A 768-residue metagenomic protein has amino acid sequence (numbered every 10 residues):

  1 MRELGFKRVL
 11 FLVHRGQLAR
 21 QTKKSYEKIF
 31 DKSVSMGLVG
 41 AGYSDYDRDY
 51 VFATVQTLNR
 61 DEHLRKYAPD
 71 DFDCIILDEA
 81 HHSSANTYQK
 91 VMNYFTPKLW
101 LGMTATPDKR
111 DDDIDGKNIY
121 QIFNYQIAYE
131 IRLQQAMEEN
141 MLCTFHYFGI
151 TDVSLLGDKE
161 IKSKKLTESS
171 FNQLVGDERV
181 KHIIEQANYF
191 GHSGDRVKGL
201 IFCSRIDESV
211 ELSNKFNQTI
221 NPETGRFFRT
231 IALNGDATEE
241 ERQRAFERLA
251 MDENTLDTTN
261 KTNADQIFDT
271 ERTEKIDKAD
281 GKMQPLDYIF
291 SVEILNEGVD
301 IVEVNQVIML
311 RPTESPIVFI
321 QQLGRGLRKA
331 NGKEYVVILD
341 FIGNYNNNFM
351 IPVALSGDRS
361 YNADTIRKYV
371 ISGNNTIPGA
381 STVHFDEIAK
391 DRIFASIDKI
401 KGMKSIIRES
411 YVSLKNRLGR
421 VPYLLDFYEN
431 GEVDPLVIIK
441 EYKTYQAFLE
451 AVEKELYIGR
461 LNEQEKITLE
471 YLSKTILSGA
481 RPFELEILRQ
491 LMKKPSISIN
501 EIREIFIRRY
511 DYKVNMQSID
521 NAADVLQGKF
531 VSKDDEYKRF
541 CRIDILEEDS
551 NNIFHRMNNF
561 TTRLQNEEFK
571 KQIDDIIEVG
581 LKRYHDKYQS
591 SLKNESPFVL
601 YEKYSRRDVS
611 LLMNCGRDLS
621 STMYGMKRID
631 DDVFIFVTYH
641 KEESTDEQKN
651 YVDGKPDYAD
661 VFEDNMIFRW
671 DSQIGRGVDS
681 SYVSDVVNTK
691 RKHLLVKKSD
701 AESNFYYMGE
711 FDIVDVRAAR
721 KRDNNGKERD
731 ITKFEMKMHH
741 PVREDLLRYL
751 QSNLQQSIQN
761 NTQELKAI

Functional and structural regions predicted by a protein language model:
M1-Q21: Conserved SF1/SF2 helicase motif Ia
S44, F227-V292: Conserved helicase ATPase core of P-loop NTP-dependent helicases/translocases
H82-F145: Post-DEXD/H (motif II) to motif III coupling segment of the RecA-like Helicase ATP-binding lobe
Q126-L200: Conserved interdomain linker/interface between the two RecA-like ATPase lobes of SF2 helicase motors
H182, A187, G194, A354-E486: Long, largely alpha-helical accessory region at the distal end of helicase-like NTP-driven motors
D287-P312, V318-Q321, V336-D340: A short beta-strand element within the Helicase C-terminal
P316, R325-L355: Conserved segment of the helicase C-terminal RecA-like domain
K454-Y457, I467-I476, P482-L491, E595-N704: Acidic, glycine-rich low-complexity segments with interspersed aromatic residues
